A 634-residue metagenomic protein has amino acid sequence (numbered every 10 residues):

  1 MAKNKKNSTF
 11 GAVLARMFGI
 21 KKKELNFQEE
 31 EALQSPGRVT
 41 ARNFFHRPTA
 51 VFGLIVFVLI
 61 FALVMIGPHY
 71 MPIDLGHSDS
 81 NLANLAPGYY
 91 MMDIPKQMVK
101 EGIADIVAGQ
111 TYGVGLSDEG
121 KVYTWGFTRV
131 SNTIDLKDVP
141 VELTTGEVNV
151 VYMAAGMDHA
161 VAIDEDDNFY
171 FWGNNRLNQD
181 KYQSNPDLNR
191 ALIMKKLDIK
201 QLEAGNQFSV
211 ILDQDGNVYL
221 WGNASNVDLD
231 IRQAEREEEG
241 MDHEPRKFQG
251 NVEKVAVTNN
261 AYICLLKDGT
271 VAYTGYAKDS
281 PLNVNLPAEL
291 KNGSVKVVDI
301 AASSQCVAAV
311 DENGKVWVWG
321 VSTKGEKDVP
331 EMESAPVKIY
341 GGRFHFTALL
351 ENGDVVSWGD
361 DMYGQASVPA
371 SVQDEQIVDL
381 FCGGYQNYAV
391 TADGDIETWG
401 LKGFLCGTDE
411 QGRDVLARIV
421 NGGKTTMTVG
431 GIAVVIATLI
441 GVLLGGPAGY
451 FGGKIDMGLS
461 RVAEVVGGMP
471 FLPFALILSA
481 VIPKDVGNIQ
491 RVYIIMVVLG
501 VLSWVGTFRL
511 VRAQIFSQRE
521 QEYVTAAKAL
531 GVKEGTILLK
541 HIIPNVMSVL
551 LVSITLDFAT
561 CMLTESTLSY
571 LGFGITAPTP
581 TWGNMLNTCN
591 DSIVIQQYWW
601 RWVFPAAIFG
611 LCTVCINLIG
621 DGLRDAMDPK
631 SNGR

Functional and structural regions predicted by a protein language model:
F52-L54, F61, E101, V107-G113 (+3 more regions): Transmembrane alpha-helix signature in integral membrane proteins
I94, W125-G146, Y170-K195, Y219-F248 (+5 more regions): Short glycine/serine- and acidic-residue-enriched loop/turn motifs that recur at repeat junctions
Y112-G115, T124, H159-A162, F171 (+10 more regions): Conserved core positions of repeat-based scaffolds
K424-I440, G535-T567, I616: Transmembrane alpha-helices
I436-G441, G449-G453, L459-R509, A513-I515 (+1 more regions): Generic hydrophobic transmembrane alpha-helix motif, especially the helices
A480-I482, L556, T564-F604, I608 (+1 more regions): Glycine-rich helix-loop "coupling/hinge" segments at transmembrane-helix boundaries in multipass transporters
P483-I494, L499-L502, L551-L556, W599-R634: C-terminal transmembrane helix and the adjacent membrane-cytosol boundary/short C-terminal tail of inner/organellar
